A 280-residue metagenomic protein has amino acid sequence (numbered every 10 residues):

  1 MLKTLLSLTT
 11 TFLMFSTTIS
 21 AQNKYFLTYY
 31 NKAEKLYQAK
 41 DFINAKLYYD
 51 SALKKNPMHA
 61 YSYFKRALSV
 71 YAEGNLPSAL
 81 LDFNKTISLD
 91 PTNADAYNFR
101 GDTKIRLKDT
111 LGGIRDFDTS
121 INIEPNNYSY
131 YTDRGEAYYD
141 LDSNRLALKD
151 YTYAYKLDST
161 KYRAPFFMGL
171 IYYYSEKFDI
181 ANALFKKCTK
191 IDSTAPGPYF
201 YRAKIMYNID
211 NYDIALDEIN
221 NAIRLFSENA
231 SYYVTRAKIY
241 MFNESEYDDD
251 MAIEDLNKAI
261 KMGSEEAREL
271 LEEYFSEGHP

Functional and structural regions predicted by a protein language model:
M1-F26: Bacterial Sec-dependent N-terminal signal peptides
I19-K65, A72, S276, P280: N-terminal leader/linker segments that initiate helical-solenoid repeat arrays
Y25, M241-F242, E246-P280: Terminal, low-structured helical/coil segments at or just beyond the last alpha-helical repeat
Y25-L27, A60-Y61, A94-D95, Y128-S129 (+4 more regions): Helix-start (N-cap) detector for alpha-helical repeat units in TPR-like alpha-solenoids, especially tetratricopeptide
A39-L47, A72-K85, L107-T119, L141-Y153 (+3 more regions): Structural signature of tandem alpha-helical TPR/SEL1-like repeats, specifically the intra-repeat loop/turn
